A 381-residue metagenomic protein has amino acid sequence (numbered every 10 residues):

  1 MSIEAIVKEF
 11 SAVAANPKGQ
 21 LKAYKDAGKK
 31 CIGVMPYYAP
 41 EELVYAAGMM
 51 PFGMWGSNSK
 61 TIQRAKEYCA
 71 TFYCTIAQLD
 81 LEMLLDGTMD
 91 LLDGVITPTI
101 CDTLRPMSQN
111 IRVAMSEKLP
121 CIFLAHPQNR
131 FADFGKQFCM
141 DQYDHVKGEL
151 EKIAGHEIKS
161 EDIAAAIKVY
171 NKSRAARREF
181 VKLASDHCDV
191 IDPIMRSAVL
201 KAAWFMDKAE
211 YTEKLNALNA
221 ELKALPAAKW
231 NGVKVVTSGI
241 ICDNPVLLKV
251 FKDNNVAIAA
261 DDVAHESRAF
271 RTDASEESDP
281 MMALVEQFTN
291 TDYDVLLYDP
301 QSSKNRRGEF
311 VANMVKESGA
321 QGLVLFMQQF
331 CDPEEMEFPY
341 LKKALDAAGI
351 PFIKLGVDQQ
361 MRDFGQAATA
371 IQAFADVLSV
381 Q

Functional and structural regions predicted by a protein language model:
S2-K30, M140, D144, G148-D273: A charged, amphipathic alpha-helical module
S11-K25, G33-E42, T61-K66, C74-Q78: Metallocofactor- and cofactor-centric catalytic cores in central/energy metabolism, strongly enriched
D26, Y37, L43-W55, G239-S303 (+1 more regions): Redox- and metal-dependent alpha/beta enzyme cores, enriched for Fe-S-associated oxidoreductases and cofactor-handling
K60-C69, F131-G135, S267-A274, D363-Q366: Short, charged, surface-exposed secondary-structure boundary motifs
Y68-D86, Q301-A312: Glycine-rich, highly charged phosphate/nucleotide-binding loops
L79-K152: Acidic/His-rich segments in extracytoplasmic proteins that coordinate ligands and/or metal ions
R307-G322, F326-Q381: TerminUS-proximal long segments
